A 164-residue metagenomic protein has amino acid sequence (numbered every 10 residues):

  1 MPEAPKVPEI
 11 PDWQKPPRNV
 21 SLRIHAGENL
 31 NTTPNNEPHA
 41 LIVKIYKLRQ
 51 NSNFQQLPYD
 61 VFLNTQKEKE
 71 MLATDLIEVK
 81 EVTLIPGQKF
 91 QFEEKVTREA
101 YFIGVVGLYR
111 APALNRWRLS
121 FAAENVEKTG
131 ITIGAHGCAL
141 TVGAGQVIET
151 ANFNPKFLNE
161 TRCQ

Functional and structural regions predicted by a protein language model:
M1-Q14: Bacterial Sec signal peptide processing site at the extreme N-terminus
I10-D12, N31, V82: Outer-membrane beta-barrel proteins
Q14, N35-E37: A generic structural micro-feature
P16-V20: Short structural boundary motif marking the start of a folded domain
S21-L22, L114-A122: Gly-Asp-aromatic-enriched flexible segments
L22-P34: Short amphipathic, basic-aromatic surface patches that mediate peripheral association with negatively charged
P38, I45-N115: Mid-length scaffold segments of soluble, non-membrane domains
R118-Q164: Glycine-rich, aromatic-bearing surface loops/beta-hairpins
